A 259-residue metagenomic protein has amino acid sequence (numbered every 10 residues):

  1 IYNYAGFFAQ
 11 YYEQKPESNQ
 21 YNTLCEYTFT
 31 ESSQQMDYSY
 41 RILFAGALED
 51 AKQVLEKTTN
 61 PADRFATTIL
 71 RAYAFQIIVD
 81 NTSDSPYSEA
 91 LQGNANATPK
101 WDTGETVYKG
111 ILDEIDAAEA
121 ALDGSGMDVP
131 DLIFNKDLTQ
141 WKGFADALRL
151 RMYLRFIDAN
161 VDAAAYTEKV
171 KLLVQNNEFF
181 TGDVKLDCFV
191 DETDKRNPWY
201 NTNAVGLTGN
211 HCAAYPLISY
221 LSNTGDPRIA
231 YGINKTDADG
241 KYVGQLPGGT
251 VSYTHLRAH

Functional and structural regions predicted by a protein language model:
I1-S18: Extreme N-terminal leader/anchor segments
K15-R257: Structured, solvent-exposed acidic/aromatic patches
